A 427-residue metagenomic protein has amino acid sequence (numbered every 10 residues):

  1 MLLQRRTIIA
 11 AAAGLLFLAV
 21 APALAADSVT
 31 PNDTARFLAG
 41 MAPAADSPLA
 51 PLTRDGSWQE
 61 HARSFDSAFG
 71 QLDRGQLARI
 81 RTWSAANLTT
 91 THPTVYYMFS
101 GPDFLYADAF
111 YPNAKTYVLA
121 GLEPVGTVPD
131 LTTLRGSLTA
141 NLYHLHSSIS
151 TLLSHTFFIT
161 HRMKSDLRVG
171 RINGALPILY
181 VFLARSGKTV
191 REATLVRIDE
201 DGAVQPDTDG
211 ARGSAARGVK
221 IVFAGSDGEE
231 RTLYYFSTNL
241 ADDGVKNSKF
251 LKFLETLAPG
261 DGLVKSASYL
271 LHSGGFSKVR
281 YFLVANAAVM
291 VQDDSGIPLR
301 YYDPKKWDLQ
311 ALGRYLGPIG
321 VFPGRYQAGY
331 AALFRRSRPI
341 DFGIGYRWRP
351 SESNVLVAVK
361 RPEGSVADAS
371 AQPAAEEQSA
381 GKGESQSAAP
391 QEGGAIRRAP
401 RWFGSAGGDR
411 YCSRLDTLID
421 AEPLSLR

Functional and structural regions predicted by a protein language model:
M1-Q4: N-terminal secretory signal peptides that target proteins for export/translocation
I8-I9: N-terminal export leaders
V20-A25: Sec/Tat signal peptide C-region and signal peptidase I cleavage site
A26-S150, R231-R427: Non-globular targeting/processing and membrane-anchoring segments
T89, P177-K188, G210-A211, G225: Short, surface-exposed basic-aromatic patches at helix termini and helix-loop junctions that form
S100-Y111, V118, H155-P177: Short, thiol/selenol-centered motifs that function as redox-active sites or metal-ligating centers
D130-R171, R185-T189: Glycine- and small hydrophobic-enriched segments that form the cores of compact globular domains
L167-R168, E192-S237: Short aromatic loop motif centered on NTY/YTY
